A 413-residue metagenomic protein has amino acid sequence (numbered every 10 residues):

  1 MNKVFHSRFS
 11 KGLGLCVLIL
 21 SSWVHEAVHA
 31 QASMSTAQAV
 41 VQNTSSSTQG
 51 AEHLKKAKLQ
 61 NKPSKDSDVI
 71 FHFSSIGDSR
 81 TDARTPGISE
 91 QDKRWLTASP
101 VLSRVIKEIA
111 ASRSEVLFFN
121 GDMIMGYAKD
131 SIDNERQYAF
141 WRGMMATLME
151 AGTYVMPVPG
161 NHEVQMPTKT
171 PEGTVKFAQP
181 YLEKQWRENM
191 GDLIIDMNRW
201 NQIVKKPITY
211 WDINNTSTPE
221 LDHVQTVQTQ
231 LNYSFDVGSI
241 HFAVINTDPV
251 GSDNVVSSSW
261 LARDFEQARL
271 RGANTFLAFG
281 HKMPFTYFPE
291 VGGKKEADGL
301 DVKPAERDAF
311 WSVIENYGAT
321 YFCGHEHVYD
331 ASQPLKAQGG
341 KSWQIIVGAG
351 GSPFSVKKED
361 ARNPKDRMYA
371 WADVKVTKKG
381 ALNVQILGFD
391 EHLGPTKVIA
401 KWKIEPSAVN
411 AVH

Functional and structural regions predicted by a protein language model:
N2-L13: Bacterial N-terminal signal peptides that target proteins for export
L13-W23: Bacterial N-terminal signal peptides
V24-Q38: Signal peptide processing junction and immediate N-terminal pro/mature segment of secreted/exported proteins
M34-E135: N-terminal active-site segment of His-dependent metallophosphoesterases
N43-T44, R362-H413: A short C-terminal boundary segment appended to hydrolase-like catalytic domains
T44-P63, P86-D92, K129-R271, E296-F310 (+2 more regions): Extended active-site neighborhood of metal-dependent phosphoesterases/phosphodiesterases
D78, G121-D122, G160-N161, H281 (+1 more regions): Active-site glycine-centered loops adjacent to acidic/histidine catalytic or metal-binding residues that shape
N120, A268-P289: Short acidic, glycine-rich surface-loop motifs adjacent to enzyme active sites
